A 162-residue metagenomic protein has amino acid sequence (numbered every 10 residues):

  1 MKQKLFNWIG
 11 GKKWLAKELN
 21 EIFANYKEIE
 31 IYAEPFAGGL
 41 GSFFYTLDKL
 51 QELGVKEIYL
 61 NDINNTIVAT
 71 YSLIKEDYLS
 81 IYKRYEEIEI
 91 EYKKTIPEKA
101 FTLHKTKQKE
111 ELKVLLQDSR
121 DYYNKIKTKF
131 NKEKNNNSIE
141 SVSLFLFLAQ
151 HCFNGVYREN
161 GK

Functional and structural regions predicted by a protein language model:
M1-I31, G41-S42: S-adenosyl-L-methionine
L19, S42-T46, Y71, I81: Hydrophobic packing residues within well-ordered alpha-helices of enzyme cores
A24-E28, D48-E52, K132: Secondary-structure boundary motif
Y32, Y45-D48, R84, E159: A generic "cationic amphipathic patch" detector
E34-A37: Class I SAM-dependent methyltransferase core
G39-V55: Conserved SAM-binding loop of SAM-dependent methyltransferases across substrates and taxa, primarily the Class I
E52-K162: Class I S-adenosyl-L-methionine-dependent methyltransferase module
